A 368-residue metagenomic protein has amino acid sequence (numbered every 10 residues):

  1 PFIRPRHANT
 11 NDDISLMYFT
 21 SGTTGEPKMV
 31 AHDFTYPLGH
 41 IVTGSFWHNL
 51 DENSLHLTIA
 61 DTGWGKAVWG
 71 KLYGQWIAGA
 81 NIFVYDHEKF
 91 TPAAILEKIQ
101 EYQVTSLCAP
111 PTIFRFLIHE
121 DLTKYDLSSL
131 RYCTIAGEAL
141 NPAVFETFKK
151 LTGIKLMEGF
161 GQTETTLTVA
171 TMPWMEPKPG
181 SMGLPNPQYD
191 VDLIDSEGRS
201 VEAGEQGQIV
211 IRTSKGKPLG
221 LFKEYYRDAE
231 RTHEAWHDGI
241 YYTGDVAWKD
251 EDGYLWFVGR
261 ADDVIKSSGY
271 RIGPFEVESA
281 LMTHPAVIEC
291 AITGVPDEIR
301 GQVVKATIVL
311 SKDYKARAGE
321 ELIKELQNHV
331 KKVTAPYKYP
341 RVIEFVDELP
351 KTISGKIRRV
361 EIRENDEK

Functional and structural regions predicted by a protein language model:
F2-F19, E26, N49-L55, L130: Conserved pre-ATP/AMP-binding loop-to-beta segment of ANL
I14, T20-T23, H56, I99 (+7 more regions): Conserved S/T- and glycine-rich ATP-binding loop of Class I adenylate-forming
S15-G39: Conserved AMP-binding A3 loop
L38-L55, T62-T105, E120: Conserved AMP-binding/adenylation subdomain of ANL enzymes
D61, G137, G161, G183 (+2 more regions): Active-site glycine-centered loops adjacent to acidic/histidine catalytic or metal-binding residues that shape
I77, V104-C108, I118-K178, D190: Gly/Ser/Thr-rich phosphate-binding loop
L107, P218, K223, R231 (+4 more regions): AMP-binding/adenylate-forming catalytic core of the ANL superfamily
Q188, R199-E234, I272: Conserved ATP/PPi-binding loop(s) of AMP-dependent carboxylate-activating enzymes
